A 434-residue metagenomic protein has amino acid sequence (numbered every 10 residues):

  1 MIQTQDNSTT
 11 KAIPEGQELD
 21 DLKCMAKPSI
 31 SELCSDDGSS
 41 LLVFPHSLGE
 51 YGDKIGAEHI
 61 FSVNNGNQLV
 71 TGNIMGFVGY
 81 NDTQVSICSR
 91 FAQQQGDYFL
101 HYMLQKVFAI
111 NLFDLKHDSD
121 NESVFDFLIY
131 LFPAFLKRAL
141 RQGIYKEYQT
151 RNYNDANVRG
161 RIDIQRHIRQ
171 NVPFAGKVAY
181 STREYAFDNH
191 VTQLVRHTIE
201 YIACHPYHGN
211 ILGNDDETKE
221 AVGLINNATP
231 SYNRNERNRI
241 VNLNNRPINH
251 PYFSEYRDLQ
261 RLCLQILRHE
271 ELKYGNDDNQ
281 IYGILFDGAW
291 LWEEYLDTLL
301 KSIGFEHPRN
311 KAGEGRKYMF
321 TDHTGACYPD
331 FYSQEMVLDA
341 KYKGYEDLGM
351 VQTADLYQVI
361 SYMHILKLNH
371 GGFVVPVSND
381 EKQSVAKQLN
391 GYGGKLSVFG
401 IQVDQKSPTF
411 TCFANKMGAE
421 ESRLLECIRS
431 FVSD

Functional and structural regions predicted by a protein language model:
M1-L48, L272-D434: Catalytic core segments in nucleotide and nucleic-acid processing enzymes
I2-N276, Y282: Residue(s) in the substrate-gating loop at a strand-loop-helix junction that position the organic substrate next
